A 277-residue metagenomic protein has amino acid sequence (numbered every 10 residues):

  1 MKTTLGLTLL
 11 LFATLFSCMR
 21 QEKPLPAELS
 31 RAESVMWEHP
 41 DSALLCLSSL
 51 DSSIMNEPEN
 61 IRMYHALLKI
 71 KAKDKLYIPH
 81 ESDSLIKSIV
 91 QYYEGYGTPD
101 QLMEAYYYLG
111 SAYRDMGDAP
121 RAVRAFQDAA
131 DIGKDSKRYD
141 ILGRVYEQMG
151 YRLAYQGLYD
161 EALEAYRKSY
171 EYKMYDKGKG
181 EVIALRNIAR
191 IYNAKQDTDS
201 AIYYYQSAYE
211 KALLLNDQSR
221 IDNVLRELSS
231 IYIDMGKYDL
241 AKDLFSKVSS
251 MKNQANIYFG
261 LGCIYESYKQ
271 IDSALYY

Functional and structural regions predicted by a protein language model:
M1-K2, R167: N-terminal hydrophobic targeting signals that begin at the initiator methionine
K2-L9: Sec-dependent signal peptide recognition, specifically the positively charged N-region followed immediately by
L10-L11, S136: Exposed boundary/loop context
L11-C18: Hydrophobic h-region of N-terminal signal peptides that target proteins for export in Gram-negative bacteria
C18-Y277: A "functional boundary" signal
